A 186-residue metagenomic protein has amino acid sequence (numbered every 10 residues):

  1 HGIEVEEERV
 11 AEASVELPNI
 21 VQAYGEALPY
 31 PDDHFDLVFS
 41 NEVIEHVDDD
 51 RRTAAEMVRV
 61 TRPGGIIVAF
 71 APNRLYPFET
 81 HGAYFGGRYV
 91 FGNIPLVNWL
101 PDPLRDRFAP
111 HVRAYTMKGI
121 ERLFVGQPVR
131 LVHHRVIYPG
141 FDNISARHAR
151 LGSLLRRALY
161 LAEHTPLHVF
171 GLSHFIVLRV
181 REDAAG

Functional and structural regions predicted by a protein language model:
H1-H81, F175-V180: Conserved SAM-binding loop
D48-E56, I66-R179: S-adenosyl-L-methionine-dependent methyltransferase catalytic module, highlighting the catalytic core
V180-G186: Generic C-terminal helix-cap and adjacent flexible tail
